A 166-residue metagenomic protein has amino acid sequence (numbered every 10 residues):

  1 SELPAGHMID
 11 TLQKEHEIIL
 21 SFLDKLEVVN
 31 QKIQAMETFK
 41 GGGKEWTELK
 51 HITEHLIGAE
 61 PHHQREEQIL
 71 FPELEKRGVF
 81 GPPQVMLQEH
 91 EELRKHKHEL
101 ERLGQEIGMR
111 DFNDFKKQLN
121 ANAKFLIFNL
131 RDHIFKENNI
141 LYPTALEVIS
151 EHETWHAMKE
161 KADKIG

Functional and structural regions predicted by a protein language model:
S1-G166: Small-residue-biased structural context
